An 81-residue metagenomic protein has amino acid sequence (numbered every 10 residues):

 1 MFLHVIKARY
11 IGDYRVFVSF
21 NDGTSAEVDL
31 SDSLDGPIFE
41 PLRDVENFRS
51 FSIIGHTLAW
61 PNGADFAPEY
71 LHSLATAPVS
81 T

Functional and structural regions predicted by a protein language model:
M1-T81: Motif-centric detector for short Cys/His coordination patterns
